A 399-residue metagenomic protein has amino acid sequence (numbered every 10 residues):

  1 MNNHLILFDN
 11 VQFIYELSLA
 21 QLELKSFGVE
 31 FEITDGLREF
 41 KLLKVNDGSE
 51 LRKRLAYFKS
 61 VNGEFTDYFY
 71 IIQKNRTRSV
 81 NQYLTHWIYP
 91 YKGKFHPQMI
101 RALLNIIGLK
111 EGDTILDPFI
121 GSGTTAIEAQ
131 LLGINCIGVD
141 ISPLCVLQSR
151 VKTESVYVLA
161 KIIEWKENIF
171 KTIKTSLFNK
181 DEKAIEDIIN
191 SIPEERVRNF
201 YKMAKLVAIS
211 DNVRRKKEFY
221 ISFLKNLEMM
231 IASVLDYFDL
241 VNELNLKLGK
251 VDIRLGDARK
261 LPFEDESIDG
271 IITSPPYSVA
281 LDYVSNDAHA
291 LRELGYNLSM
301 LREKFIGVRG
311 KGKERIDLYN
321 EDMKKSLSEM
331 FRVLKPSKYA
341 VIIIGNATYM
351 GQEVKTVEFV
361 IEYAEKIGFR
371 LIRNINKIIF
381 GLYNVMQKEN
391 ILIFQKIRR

Functional and structural regions predicted by a protein language model:
M1-L109: S-adenosyl-L-methionine
K41-D47, K335, N384-R399: Core SAM-dependent methyltransferase catalytic element
D113-L132, C136-S142, S149, L261-S285 (+2 more regions): Conserved proline-anchored active-site loop of SAM-dependent methyltransferases that bridges a beta-strand
L144-N199, G295-R309: Conserved phosphoryl-transfer catalytic core
E195-T273, S278-V284: SAM-dependent nucleic-acid methyltransferase catalytic core
Y277-D322: Mobile active-site "lid"/loop adjacent to the S-adenosyl-L-methionine
E321-P336, A364: A short glycine-rich, Lys/Arg-flanked "PGG" loop and its adjoining helix->strand segment in the class I
F369-F380: Conserved S-adenosyl-L-methionine
